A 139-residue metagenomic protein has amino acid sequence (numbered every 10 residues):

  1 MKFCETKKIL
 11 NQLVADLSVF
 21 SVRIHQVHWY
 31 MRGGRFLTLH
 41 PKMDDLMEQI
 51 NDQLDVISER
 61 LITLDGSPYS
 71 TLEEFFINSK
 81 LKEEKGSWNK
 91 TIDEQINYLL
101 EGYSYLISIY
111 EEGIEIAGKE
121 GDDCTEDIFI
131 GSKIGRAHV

Functional and structural regions predicted by a protein language model:
M1-E5, F20-D45, I109-T125: Helix-loop segments that flank and shape redox-cofactor active sites
M1-L13, K85, I92: Disorder-to-helix initiation segments
C4-E5, L64-D65, E73-E74, K82-K85: Intrinsically disordered regulatory regions flanking bHLH/HLH domains in eukaryotic helix-loop-helix transcription
K7, N11-V14, S18, D44-M47 (+4 more regions): Short amphipathic alpha-helical segments with heptad-repeat character
L37-F75: Conserved alpha-helical segments that form or flank metal/cofactor-binding pockets of metalloenzymes
D55, E59, I77-G131: Acidic/histidine-rich alpha-helical segments that form the ligand environment of transition-metal centers
I134-V139: Conserved small/polar residues in nucleotide/adenosyl-binding loops
